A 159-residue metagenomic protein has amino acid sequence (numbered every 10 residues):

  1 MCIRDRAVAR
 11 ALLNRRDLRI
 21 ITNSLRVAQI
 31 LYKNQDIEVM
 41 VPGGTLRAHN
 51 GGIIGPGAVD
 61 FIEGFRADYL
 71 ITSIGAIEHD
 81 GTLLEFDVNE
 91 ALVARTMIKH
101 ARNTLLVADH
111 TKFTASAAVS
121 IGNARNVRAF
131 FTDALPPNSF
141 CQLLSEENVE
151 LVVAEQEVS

Functional and structural regions predicted by a protein language model:
M1-I3: Short, small-residue-biased leader/transition segments that mark boundaries at the very start of proteins
D5-V8: N-terminal active-site wall of soluble small-molecule enzyme domains
R15-I20, N126-A129: Short active-site oxyanion
L25-S159: Conserved phosphate- and dinucleotide-binding cores of soluble alpha/beta proteins, encompassing both enzyme active
